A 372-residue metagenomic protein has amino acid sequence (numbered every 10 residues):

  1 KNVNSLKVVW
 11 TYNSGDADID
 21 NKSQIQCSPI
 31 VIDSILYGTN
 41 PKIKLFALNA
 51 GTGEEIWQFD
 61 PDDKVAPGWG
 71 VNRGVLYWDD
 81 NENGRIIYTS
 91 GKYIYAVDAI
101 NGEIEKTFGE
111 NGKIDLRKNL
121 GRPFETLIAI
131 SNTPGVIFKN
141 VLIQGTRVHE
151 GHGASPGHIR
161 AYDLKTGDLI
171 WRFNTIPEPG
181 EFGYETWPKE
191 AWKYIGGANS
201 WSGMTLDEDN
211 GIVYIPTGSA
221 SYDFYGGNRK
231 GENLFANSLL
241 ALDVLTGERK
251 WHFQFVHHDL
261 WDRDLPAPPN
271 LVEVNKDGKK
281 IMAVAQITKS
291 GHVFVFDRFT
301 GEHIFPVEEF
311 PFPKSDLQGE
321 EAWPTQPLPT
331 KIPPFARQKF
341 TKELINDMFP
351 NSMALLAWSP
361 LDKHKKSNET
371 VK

Functional and structural regions predicted by a protein language model:
K1, V9, T205-D209: Conserved oxyanion/phosphate-binding beta-strand-loop segments in alpha/beta enzyme cores
N2-G15, L45-A66, N81-E82, I94-T126 (+5 more regions): Extracytoplasmic/lumenal domain signature
S14-A17, R147: Short, flexible helix-adjacent loops and helix caps
K22-K42, G68-I94, L127-G151, K193-N228 (+3 more regions): Repeat-blade elements of multi-bladed beta-propeller folds
G145, G153, W171, Y214-P216 (+5 more regions): Short helix/loop capping segments that flank catalytic or ligand/cofactor-binding pockets
K314, G319-F340: A surface-exposed, glycine/aromatic-enriched loop/edge motif typical of exported proteins
A336-H364: N-terminal leader/propeptide and maturation segments of large enzyme subunits in energy/redox metabolism and hydrolases
